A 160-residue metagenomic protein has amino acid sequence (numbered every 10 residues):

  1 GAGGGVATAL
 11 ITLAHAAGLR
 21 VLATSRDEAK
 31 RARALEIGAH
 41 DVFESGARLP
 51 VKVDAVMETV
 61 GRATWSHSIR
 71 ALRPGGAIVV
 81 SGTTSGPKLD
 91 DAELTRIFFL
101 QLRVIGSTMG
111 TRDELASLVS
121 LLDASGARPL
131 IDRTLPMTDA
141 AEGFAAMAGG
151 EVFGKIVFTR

Functional and structural regions predicted by a protein language model:
G1-A47: Mid-domain Rossmann-like dinucleotide-binding core that forms the NAD(H)/NADP(H) cofactor-binding site
A7, R31, W65-S66, L115 (+1 more regions): Short, well-ordered alpha-helical microsegments
I11-T12, A32, S66-R70, T95 (+1 more regions): Alpha-helical segments flanking ligand/cofactor-binding loops in enzyme cores
A17, R62-L130, R160: Glycine-rich phosphate-binding loop and adjacent beta-alpha segment of Rossmann(oid) nucleotide-cofactor-binding
T24-E28, S45, T59, G82 (+1 more regions): N-terminal Rossmann-fold cofactor-binding loop
R48-V56: A short acidic, Gly/Pro-enriched loop at the edge of an enzyme's catalytic core that lines a small-molecule cofactor
G126-L130, E142-R160: C-terminal capping/lid region of NAD(P)-dependent oxidoreductase domains
P136-M137: A conserved short coil-to-beta-strand element within the FAD-binding core of flavoproteins
